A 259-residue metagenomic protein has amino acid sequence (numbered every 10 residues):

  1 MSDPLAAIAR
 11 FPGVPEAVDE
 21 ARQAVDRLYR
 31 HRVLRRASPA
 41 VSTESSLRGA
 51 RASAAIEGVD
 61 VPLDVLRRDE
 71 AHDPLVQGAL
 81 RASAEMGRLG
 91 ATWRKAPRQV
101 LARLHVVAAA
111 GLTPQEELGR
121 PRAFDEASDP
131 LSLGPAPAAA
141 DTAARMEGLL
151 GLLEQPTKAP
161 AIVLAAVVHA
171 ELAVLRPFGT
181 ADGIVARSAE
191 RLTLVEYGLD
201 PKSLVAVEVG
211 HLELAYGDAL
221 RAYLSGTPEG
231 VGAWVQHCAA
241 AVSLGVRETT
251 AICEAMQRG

Functional and structural regions predicted by a protein language model:
M1-G259: FIC/Doc superfamily catalytic core
